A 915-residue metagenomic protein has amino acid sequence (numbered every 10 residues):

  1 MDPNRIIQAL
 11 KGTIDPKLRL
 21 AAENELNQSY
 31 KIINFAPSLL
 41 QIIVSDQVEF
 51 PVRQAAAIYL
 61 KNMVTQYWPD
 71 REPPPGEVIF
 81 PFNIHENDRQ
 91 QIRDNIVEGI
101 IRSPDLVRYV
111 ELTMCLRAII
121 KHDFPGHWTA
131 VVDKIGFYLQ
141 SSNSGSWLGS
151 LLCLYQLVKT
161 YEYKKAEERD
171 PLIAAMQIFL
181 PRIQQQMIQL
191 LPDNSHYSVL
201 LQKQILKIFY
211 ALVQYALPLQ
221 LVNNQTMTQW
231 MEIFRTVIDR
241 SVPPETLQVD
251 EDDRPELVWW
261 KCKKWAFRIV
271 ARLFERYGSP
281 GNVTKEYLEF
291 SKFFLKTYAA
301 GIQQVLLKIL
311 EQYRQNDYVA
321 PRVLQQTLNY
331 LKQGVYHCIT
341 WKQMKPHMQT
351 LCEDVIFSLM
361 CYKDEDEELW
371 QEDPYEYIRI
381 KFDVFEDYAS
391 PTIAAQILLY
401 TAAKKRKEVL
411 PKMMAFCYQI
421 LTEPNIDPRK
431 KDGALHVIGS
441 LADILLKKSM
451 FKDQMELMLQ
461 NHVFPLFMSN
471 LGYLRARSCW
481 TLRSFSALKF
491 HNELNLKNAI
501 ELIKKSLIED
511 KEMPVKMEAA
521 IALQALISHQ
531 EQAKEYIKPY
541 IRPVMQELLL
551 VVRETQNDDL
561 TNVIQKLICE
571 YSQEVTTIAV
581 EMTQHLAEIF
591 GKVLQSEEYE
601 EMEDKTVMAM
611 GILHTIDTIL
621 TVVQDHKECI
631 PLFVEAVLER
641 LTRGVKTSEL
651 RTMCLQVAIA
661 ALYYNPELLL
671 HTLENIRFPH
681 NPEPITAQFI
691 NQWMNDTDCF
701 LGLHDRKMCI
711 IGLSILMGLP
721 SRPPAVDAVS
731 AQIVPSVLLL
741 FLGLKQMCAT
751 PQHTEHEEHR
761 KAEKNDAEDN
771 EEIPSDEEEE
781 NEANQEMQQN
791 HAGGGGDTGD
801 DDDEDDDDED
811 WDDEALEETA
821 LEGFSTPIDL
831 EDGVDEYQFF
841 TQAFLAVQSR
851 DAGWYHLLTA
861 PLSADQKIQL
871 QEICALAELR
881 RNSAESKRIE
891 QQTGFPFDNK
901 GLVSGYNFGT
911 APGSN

Functional and structural regions predicted by a protein language model:
M1, Y30, E86-N87, G126 (+4 more regions): Short helix-capping and inter-helix turn/linker motifs at the boundaries of alpha-helical repeat units
D2-Q28, A36-S45, E49-Q54, T113 (+7 more regions): Alpha-solenoid helical-repeat scaffold
K11, L18, D88-V110, L116-V131 (+2 more regions): Eukaryote-specific intrinsically disordered, low-complexity regulatory regions enriched for Ser/Thr/Pro/Gln
Q47-L116: Eukaryotic helix-linker segments that join adjacent hydrophobic helices
I100-S103, P424, M468-N470: Flexible helix-coil transition and linker loops at the boundaries of alpha-helical arrays
F464, K504-K505: Tandem repeat protein-protein interaction scaffolds, dominated by ankyrin-repeat arrays but also generalizing to other
